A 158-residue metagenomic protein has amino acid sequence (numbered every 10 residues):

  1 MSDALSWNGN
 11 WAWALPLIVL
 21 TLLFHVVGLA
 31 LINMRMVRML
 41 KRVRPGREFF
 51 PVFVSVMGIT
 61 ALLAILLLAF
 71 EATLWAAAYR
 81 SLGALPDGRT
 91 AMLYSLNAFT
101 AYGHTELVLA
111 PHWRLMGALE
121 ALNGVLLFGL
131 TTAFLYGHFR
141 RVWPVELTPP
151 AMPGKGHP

Functional and structural regions predicted by a protein language model:
M1-I65, F128, A133-P158: Cytoplasmic (intracellular) domains, linkers, and terminal tails of multi-pass ion channels
S2, L15, R44-F49, A61 (+6 more regions): A near-ubiquitous, low-amplitude feature marking generic local secondary-structure context
S6, N10, V56, G88 (+2 more regions): Hydrophobic alpha-helical segments, principally membrane-spanning helices and signal/leader peptides
L17-H25, T90-S95, F99-E146: Pore domain of cation channels
L66-Y94: Outer-pore turret/helix-boundary of cation channels
